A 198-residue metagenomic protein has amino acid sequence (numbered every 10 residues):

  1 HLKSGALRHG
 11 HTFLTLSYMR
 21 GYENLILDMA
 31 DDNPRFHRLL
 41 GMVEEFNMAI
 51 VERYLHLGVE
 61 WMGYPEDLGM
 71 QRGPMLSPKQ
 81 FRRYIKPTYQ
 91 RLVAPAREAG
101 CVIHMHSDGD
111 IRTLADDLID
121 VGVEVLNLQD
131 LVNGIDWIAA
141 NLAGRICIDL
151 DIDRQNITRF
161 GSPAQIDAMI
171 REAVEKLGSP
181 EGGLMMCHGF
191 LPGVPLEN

Functional and structural regions predicted by a protein language model:
H1-N198: Active-site loop segments of alpha/beta catalytic cores
